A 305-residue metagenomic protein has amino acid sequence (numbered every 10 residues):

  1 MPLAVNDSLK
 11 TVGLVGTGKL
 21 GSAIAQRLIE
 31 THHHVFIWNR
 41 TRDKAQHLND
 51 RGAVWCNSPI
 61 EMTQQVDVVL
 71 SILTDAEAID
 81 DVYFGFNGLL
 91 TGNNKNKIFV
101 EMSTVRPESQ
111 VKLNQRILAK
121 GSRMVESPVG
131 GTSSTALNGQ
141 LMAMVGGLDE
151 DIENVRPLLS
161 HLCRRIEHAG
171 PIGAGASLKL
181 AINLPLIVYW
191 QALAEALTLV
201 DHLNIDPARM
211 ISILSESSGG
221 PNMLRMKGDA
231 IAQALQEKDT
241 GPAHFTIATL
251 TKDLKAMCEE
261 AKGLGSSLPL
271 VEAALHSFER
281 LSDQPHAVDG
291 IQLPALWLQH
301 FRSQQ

Functional and structural regions predicted by a protein language model:
P2-I72, K97, S133, E167-H168: NAD(P)+-binding Rossmann beta1-loop-alpha1 motif at the extreme N-terminus of oxidoreductases
V35, W55, M124-V125, I166 (+2 more regions): Hydrophobic beta-strand scaffold residues
P59-S122: Rossmann-fold NAD(P) dinucleotide-binding segment
T104-I182: Rossmann-fold dinucleotide-binding core
G175-F301: Helical "substrate-binding/catalytic lid" subdomain of Rossmann-like NAD(P)-dependent dehydrogenases/reductases
